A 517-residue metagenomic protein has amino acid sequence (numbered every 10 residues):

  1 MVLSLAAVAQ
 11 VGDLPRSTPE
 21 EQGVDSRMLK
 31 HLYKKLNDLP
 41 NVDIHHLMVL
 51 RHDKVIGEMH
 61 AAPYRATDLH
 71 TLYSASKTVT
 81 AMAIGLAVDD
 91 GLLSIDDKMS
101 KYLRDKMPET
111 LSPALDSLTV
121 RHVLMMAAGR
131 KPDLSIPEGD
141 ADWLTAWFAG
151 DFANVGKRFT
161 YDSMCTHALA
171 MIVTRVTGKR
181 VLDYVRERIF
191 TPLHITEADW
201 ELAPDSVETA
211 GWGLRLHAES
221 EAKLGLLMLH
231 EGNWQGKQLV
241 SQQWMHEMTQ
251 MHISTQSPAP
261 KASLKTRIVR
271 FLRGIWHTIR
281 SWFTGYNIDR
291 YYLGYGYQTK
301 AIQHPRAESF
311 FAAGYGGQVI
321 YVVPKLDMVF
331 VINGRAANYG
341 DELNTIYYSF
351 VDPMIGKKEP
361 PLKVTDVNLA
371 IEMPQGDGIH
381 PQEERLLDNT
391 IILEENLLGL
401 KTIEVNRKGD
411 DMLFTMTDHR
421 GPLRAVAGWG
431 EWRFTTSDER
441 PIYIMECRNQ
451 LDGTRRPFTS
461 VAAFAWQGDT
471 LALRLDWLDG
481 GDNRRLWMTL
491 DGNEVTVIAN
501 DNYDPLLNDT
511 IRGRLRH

Functional and structural regions predicted by a protein language model:
Y33-Y64, D327-V331: A short, well-structured edge-of-sheet supersecondary motif
D53, H70-D96, V123, L169-V173 (+1 more regions): Active-site SXXK
A66, R130-L216: Catalytic-site signature segments of enzymes, centered on catalytic residues
T71, D90-A128, T177-W212, L216 (+1 more regions): Active-site helix/loop module of the DD-peptidase/beta-lactamase fold, centered on the serine-lysine SxxK catalytic
C165-I172, W212-W234, W244-M245, T249 (+2 more regions): Active-site-proximal alpha-helical segments within enzyme catalytic domains
E197, T249-V331: Active-site Gly/Thr loop motif
G314-Q375: Structured C-terminal helix/loop/strand segments within mature extracytoplasmic catalytic/sensor domains
K363-H517: Peripheral terminal and inter-domain segments
